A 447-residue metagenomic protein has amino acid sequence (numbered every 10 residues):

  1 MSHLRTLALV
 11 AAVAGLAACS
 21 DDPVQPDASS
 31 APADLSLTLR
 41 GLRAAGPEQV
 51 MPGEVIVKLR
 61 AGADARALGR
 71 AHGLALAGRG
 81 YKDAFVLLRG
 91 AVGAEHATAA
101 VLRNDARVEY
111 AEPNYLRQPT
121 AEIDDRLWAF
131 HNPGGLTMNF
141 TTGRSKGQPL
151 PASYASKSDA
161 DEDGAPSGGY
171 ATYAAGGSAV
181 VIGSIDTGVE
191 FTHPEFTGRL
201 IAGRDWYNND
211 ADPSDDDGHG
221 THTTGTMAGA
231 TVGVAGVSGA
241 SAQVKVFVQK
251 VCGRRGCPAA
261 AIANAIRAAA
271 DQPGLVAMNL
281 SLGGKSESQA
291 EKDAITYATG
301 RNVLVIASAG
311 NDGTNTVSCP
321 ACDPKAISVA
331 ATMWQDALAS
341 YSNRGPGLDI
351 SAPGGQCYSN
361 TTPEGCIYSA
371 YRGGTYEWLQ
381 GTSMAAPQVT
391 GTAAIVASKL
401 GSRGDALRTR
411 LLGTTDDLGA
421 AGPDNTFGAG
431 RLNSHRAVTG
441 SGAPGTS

Functional and structural regions predicted by a protein language model:
L16-A18: C-terminal motif of bacterial Sec signal peptides marking the signal peptidase cleavage site
S20-G134, M138-N139: Primarily auto-inhibitory N-terminal propeptides
P23, S238, A265-S281, S288-A294 (+4 more regions): C-terminal subdomain of the subtilisin-like protease fold in secreted/lumenal serine endopeptidases
A33-L39, K82, R103-V181, V189 (+4 more regions): Protease zymogen maturation seam
I56-K58, G78, Y110-E112, V181-S184 (+9 more regions): Structural recognition of the beta-strand scaffold that forms the well-ordered cores of secreted hydrolase catalytic
G168-R204, D210-A260, P273-A277, E287 (+7 more regions): Subtilisin-like serine protease catalytic core
D186, V303, A321-S398, R431-T439: Extracellular S/T/G-rich loop segment that most often corresponds to the catalytic His/Ser-adjacent loop
Y207-D215, R372-M384, A421: Short pre-catalytic strand/loop immediately N-terminal to key active-site residues, enriched for Gly-Thr
